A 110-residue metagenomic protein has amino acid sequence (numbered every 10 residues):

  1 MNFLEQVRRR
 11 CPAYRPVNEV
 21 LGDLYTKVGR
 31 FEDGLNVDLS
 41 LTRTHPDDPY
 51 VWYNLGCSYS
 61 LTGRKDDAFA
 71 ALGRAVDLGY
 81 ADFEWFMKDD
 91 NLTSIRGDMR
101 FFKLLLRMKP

Functional and structural regions predicted by a protein language model:
M1-V7, P16, A81-F83, S94-R96: Alpha-helical tetratricopeptide repeat
E5-L61: Alpha-helical adaptor scaffolds
A13, D47, A81-D82, K88: Short coil loop/turn residues that delineate tetratricopeptide repeat
D33, D67, R100-K103: Alpha-helical positions within canonical tetratricopeptide repeat
D66-D82, L106-P110: TPR/TPR-like (Sel1-like) alpha-helical repeat modules
F83-P110: Terminal, low-structured helical/coil segments at or just beyond the last alpha-helical repeat
